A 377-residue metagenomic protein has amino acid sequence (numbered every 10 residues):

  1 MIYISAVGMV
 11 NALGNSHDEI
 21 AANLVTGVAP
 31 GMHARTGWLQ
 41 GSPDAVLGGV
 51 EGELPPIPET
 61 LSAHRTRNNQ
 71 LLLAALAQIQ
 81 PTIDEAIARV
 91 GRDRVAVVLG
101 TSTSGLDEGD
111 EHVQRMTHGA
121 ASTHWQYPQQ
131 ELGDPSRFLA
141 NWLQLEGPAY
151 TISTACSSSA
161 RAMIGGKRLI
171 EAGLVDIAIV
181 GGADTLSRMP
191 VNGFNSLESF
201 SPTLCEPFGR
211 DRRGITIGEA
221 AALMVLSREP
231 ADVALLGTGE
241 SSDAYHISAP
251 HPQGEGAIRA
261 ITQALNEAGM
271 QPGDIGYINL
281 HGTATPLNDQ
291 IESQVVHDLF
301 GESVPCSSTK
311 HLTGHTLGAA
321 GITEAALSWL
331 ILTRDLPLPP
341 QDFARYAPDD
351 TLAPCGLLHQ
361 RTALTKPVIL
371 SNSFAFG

Functional and structural regions predicted by a protein language model:
M1-I4, R65-P81, I87-R92: N-terminal amphipathic, basic-rich helices that act as targeting or association modules
I2-S5, H17-D18, A22-T36, S42-A45 (+3 more regions): Condensing-enzyme catalytic core mediating Claisen C-C bond formation in acyl metabolism
A6, L24, V97, L139 (+10 more regions): Conserved small-residue
V25, A120-T123, I164, R168 (+3 more regions): Glycine-/small-residue-rich "gating" segment that lines the acyl/pantetheine channel and substrate pocket
M32-A77, S104-H118, H124-G165, L174 (+3 more regions): Conserved catalytic cysteine-centered active-site region of acyl-thioester-dependent Claisen-condensing enzymes
L72-D84, G133-P135, A221, Q253-G269 (+1 more regions): Short, well-ordered amphipathic alpha-helical segments that serve as non-catalytic structural scaffolds within diverse
E85-A96, V113-H124, F138-P148, E171-A178 (+5 more regions): Structural signature of cysteine-dependent C-C bond-forming condensing enzymes
I247-Q253, T283-F300, G318-T323: Short glycine/threonine-rich loop-to-helix capping motif typified by GTGT followed within a few residues by an Asp-Pro
